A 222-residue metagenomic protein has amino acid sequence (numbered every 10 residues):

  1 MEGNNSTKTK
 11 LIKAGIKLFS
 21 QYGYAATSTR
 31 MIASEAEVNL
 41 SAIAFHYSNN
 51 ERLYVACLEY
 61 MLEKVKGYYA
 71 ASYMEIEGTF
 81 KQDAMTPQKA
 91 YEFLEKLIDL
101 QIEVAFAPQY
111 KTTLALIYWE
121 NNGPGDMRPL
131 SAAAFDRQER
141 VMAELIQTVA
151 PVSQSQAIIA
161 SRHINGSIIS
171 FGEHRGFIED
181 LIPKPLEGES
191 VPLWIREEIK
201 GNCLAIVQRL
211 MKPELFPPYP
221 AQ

Functional and structural regions predicted by a protein language model:
M1-S6, E77, P213-Q222: N-terminal intrinsically disordered/low-complexity leader segments
N4, K8-I16: Short, leucine-enriched amphipathic alpha-helices that occur as contiguous helical runs
K10, L18-Y60: Helix-turn-helix
A14, L18, S167-S170: Short amphipathic alpha-helical elements of helix-turn-helix/winged-helix folds
E59-V65, A70-Y73: Short, basic, alpha-helical segments at the C-terminal edge of helix-turn-helix-like DNA-binding modules
A71-Q109, S161-I164: Hydrophobic alpha-helical connector segments
T79-T86, I102-R140, P185-P192: Short secondary-structure transition hinges
E92, E103-A107, D136-Q222: C-terminal peripheral helix-coil segments that are non-catalytic and often amphipathic
